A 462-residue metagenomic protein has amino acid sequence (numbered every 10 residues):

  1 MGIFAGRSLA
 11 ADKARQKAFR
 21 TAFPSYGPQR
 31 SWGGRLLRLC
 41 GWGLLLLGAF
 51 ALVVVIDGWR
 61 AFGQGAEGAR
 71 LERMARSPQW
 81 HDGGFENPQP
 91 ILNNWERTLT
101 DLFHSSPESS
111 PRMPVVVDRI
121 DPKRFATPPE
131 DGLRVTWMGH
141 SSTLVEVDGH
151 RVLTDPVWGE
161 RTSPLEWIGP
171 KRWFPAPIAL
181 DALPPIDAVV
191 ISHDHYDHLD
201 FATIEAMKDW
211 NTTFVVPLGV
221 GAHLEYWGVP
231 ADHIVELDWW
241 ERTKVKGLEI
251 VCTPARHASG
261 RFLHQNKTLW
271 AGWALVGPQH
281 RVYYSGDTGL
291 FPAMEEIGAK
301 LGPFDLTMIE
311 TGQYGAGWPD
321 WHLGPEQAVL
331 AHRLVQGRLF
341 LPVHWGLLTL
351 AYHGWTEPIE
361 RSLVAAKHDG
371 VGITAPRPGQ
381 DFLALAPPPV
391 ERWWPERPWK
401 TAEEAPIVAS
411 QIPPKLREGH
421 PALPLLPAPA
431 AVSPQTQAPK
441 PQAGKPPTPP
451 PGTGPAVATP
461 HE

Functional and structural regions predicted by a protein language model:
G2-A11, R38-L44, T213, G228-K246 (+4 more regions): Binuclear metal-ion centers of metallo-dependent hydrolases, dominated by the metallo-beta-lactamase
G2-K171, A176-L180, G277-G286, D305-G312 (+7 more regions): Metallo-beta-lactamase
R76-S77, W167-V215, G302-M308: Active-site metal-binding motif and surrounding structural segment of the metallo-beta-lactamase
S110-E130, P217-H280, R361-G379, L385-A386: Metallo-beta-lactamase
L153-D155, P185-D194, V215-P217, E236 (+4 more regions): Active-site neighborhood of phospho(di)ester-bond hydrolases with catalytic His/Asp-centered motifs
W158, P254-G277, W393-R417: Active-site-proximal loop/helix segment associated with metal-binding centers of metalloenzymes
W158-P175, A258-H264, G315-W321, T349: Acidic/histidine-rich helix-loop elements that form or flank divalent-metal/phosphate-binding sites at the catalytic
A202, H257-V335, T356-R361: Active-site-proximal loop/helix segments of hydrolase catalytic cores
